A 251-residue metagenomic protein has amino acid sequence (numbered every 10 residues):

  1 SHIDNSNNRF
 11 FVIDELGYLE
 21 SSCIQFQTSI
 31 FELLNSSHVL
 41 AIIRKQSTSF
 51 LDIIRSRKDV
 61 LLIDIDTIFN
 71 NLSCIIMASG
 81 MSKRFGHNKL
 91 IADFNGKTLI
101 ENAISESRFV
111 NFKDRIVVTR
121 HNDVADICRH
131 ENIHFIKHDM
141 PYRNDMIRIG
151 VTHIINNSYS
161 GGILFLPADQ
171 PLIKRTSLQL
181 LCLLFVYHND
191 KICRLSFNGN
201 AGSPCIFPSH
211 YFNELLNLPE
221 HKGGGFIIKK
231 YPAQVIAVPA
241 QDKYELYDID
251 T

Functional and structural regions predicted by a protein language model:
H2-I3, N7-N8, L16-N71: Replace "adjacent to P-loop NTPase cores in ATP/GTP-dependent enzymes" with "adjacent to NTP-binding cores
F11-D14, C74-I76, C205: Hydrophobic positions in the central parallel beta-sheet of the AAA+
I43, A78, T119-R120, P167 (+1 more regions): Short beta-strand/turn micro-motifs composed of small residues that flank or help shape donor/cofactor-binding pockets
N70-H87, P232: N-terminal nucleotide-binding beta1-loop-alpha1 segment
G86, L90, K97-R108: Short, well-formed alpha-helical segments that are part of the catalytic scaffolds of diverse glycosyltransferases
E101-G162, T176: Conserved N-terminal catalytic core of the sugar/cofactor nucleotidyltransferase
R143-N213: Conserved beta-loop-beta/alpha segment of the NTase-like Rossmann-fold superfamily that binds/positions NTPs
N213, N217-T251: Conserved alpha/beta core of the MobA/IspD/sugar-nucleotide pyrophosphorylase nucleotidyltransferase superfamily
